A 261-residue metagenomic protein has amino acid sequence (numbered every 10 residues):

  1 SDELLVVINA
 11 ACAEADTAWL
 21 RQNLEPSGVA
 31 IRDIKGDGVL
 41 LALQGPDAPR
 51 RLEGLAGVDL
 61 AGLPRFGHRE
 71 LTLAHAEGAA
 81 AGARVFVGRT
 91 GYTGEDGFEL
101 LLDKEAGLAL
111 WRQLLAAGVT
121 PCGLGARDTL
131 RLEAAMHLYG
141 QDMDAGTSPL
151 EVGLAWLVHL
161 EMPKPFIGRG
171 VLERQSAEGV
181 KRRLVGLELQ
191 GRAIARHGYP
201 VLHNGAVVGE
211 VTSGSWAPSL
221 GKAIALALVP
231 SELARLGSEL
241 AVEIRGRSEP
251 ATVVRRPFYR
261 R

Functional and structural regions predicted by a protein language model:
S1-R261: Conserved, structured C-terminal
